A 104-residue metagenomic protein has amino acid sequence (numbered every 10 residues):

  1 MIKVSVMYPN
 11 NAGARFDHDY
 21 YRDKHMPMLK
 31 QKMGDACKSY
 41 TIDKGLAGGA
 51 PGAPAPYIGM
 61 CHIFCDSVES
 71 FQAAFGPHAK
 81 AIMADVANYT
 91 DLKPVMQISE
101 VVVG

Functional and structural regions predicted by a protein language model:
M1-G104: Macromolecular interaction modules
